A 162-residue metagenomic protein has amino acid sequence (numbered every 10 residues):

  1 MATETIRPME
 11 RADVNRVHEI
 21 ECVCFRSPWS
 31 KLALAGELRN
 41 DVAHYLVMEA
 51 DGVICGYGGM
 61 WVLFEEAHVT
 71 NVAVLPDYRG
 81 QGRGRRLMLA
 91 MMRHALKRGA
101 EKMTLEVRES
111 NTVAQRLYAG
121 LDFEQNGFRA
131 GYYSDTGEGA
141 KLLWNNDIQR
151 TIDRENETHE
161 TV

Functional and structural regions predicted by a protein language model:
A2, R7-P8: N-terminal module of bacterial RNA polymerase sigma factors
P8-D77, M88-R98, G127, N146-D153 (+1 more regions): Acetyl-CoA-dependent GNAT
L75-Q81, E109-N111: Active-site acidic-Proline motif in GNAT/NAT acetyltransferases
G80-R93, R116-G120: Conserved acetyl-CoA-binding loop-helix of GNAT-fold acetyltransferases
E101, R108-T112, G131-V162: C-terminal "cap" of GNAT-fold acetyltransferases
Y118, F123, L143: Conserved active-site tyrosine of GNAT-family acetyltransferases
